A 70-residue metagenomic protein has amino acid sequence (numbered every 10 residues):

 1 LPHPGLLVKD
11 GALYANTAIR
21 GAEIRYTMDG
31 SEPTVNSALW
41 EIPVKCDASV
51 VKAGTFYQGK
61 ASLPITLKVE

Functional and structural regions predicted by a protein language model:
L1-E70: Short, compositionally stereotyped local motifs that mark structural "simplifiers"
